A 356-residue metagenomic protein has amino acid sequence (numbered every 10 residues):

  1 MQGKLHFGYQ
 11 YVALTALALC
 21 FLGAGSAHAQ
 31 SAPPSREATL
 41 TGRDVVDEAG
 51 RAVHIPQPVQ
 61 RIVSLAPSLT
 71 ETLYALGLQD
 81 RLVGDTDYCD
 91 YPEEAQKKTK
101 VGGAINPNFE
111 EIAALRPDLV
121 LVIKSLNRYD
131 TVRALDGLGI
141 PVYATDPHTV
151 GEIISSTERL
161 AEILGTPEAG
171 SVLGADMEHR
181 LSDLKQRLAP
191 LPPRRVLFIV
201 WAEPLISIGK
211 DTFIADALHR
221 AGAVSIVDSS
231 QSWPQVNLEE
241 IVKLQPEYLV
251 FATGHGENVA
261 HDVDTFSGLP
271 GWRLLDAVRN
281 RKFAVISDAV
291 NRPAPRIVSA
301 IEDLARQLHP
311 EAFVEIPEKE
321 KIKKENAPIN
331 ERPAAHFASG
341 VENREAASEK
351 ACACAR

Functional and structural regions predicted by a protein language model:
Q2-L14: Bacterial N-terminal signal peptides that target proteins for export
Y11-A24: Bacterial N-terminal signal peptides
A27-S31: Boundary at the C-terminal end of the N-terminal hydrophobic targeting segment
G42, R51-A52, D118-L119, Y129-I206 (+4 more regions): Extracytoplasmic substrate-binding proteins
G42-R43, Q60-L126, T131, I226-S229 (+1 more regions): A short, structured surface patch at a secondary-structure boundary
A66, K124-S125, V200, S230 (+3 more regions): Short secondary-structure boundary segments
T86, D211-P234, T253, A284: His/Asp/Glu-enriched short active-site or ligand-binding loop at hydrolase and phosphoryl-transfer sites
F109-R116, L138, N237-Q245: Short helices/loops that flank or line small-molecule/ion binding pockets
